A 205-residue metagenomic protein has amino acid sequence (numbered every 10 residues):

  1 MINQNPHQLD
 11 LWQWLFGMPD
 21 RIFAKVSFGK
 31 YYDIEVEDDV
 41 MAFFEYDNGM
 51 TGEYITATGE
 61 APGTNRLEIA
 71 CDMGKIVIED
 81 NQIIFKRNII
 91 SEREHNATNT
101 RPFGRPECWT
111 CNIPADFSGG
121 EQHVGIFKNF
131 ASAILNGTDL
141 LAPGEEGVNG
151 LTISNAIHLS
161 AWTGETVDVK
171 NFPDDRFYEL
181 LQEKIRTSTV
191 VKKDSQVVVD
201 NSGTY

Functional and structural regions predicted by a protein language model:
M1-T51, T56-P62, E68, E145: Rossmann-like dinucleotide-binding domain that binds NAD(P)(H)
Q8-L9, H123, F127-K128, S154: A general structural signal for well-ordered alpha-helical segments in protein cores
L11-W14, N129-A133, A156: Residue-level signal for well-ordered alpha-helical scaffold segments within enzymatic catalytic domains
G17, S132-N136, W162: Residues at helix-coil transition
M41, Y46, D72-E145, V167-V169 (+1 more regions): C-terminal glycine/acidic-rich active-site capping loop/insertion
I153-T163: Short arginine-rich
